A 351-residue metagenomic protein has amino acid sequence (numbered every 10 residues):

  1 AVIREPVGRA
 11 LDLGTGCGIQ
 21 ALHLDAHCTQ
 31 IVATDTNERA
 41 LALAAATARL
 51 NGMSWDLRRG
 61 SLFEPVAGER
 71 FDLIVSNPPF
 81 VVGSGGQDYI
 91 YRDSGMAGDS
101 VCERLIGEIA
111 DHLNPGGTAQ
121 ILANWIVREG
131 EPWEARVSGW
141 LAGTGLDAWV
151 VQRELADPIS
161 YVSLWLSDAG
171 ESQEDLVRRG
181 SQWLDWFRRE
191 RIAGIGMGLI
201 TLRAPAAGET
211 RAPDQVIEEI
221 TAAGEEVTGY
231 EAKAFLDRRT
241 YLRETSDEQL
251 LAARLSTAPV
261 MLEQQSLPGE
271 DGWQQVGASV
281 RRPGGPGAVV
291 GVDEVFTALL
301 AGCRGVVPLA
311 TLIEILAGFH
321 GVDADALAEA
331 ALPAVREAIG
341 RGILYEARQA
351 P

Functional and structural regions predicted by a protein language model:
A1-S76, V82: Conserved SAM/SAH cofactor-binding pocket of Class I
T36-N37, G98-Q152: Conserved Class I SAM-dependent methyltransferase catalytic core
E38-R39, S76-R104: Mobile active-site "lid"/loop adjacent to the S-adenosyl-L-methionine
V82-S84, V127-G130, D157-S160, E209: Flexible loop/turn segments at secondary-structure boundaries
Y89-I90, A135-S138, W165-L166: Short secondary-structure boundary/capping segments
D147-T297: Rossmann-like AdoMet/SAM-dependent catalytic core
L202, G285-P351: Long, charge-rich, low-complexity alpha-helical segments
